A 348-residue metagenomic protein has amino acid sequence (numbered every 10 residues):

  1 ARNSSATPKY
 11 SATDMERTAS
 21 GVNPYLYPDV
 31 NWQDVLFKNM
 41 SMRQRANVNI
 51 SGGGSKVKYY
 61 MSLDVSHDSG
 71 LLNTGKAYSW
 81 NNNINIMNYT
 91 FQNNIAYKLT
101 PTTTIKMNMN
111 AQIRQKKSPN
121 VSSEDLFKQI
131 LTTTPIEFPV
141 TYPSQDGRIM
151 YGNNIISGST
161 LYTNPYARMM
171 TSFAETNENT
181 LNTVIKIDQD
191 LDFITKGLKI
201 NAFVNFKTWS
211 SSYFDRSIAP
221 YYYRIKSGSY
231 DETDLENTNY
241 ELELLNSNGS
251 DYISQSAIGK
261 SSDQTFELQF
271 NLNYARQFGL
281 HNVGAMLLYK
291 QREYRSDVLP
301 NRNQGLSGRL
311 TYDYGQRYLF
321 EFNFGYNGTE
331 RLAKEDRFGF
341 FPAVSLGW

Functional and structural regions predicted by a protein language model:
A1-Q33, T133-R168, F214-D263: Flexible glycine-rich, low-complexity coil/linker segments exposed to the extracellular/periplasmic environment
S20-N31, S66-A77, S157-M169, L244-S254 (+3 more regions): Flexible, solvent-exposed coil segments and beta strand-coil junctions, predominantly the extracellular/periplasmic
P24-D64, D68-L72, N82-Y162, A174-E178 (+4 more regions): Flexible loop and strand-edge segments within Gram-negative outer membrane beta-barrel domains
Q33-L36, K76-N81, N94, R168-F173 (+5 more regions): Extracellular loop and loop/strand-boundary signature of outer-membrane beta-barrel proteins
N47, T90-Q92, N182-D188, Q269-N271 (+3 more regions): Membrane-embedded beta-strand positions in outer-membrane beta-barrel channels/transporters
Y59-M61, I105-M107, L198-V204, V283-L287 (+2 more regions): Transmembrane beta-strands of outer-membrane beta-barrel proteins
A77-N82, S122-T132, R216-K226, P300-S307 (+1 more regions): Flexible, surface-exposed loop regions and adjacent strand-edge segments of Gram-negative outer-membrane beta-barrel
K98-T100, A257-E267, A275-W348: Structural signature of Gram-negative outer-membrane beta-barrels, strongest in the C-terminal barrel of TonB-dependent
